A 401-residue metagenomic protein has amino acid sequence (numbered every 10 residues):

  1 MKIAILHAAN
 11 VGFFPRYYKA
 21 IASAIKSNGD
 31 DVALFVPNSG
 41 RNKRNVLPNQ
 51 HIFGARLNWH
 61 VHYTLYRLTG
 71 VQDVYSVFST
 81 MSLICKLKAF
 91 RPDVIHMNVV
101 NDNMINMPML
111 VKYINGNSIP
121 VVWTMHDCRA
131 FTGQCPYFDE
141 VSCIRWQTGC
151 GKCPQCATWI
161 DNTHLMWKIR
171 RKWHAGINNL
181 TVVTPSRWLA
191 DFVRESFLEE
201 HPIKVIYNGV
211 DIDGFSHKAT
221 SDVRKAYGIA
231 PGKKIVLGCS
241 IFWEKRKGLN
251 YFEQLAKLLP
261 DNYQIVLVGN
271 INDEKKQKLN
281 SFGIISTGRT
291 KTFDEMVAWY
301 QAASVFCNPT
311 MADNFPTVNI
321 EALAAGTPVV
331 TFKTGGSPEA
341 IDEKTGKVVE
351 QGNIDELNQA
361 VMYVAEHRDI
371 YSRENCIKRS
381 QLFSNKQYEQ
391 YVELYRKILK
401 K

Functional and structural regions predicted by a protein language model:
N115-G116, R129, I144-V182, S196-L198: Membrane-proximal helix-turn-helix segments that form the acceptor-binding/catalytic region of lipid-linked
I229-K247, E253-K257: Conserved donor-binding/catalytic core segment of Leloir-type glycosyltransferases
E274-V297: Nucleotide-activated donor-binding/catalytic signature segment of Leloir-type glycosyltransferases, i.e., the conserved
A298-A303: Short alpha-helical donor nucleotide-sugar binding micro-motif in glycosyltransferases
M311: Aromatic "clamp/platform" in nucleotide-sugar-dependent glycosyltransferases that forms part of the donor/acceptor
P328-T331: Short hydrophobic beta-strand element within catalytic cores of glycosyltransferases and related nucleotide-activated
E343, K347-I354, Y363-R368: Conserved acidic donor-binding segment of nucleotide-sugar-dependent glycosyltransferases
D369-L399: A charged, aromatic-enriched C-terminal amphipathic alpha-helix characteristic of glycosyltransferases across folds
